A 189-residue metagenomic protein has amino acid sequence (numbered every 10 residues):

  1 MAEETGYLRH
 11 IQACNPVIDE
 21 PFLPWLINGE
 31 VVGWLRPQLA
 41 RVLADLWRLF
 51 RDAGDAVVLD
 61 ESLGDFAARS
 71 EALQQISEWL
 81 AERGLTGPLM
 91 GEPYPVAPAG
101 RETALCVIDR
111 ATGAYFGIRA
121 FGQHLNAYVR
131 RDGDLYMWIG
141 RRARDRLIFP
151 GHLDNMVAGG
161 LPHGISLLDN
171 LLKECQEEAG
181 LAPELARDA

Functional and structural regions predicted by a protein language model:
M1-H152, G159-K173, G180-A189: N-terminal leader/linker segments that precede catalytic domains of diphosphate-processing enzymes
